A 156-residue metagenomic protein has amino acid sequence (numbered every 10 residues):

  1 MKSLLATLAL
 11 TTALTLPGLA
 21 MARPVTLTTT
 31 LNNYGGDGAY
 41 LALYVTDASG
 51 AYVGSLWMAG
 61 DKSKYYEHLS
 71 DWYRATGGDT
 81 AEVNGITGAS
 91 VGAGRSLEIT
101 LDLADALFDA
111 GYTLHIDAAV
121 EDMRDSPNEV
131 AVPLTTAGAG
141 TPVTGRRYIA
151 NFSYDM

Functional and structural regions predicted by a protein language model:
M1-L8: Bacterial N-terminal signal peptides that target proteins for export
T15-P17: N-terminal signal peptide c-region/cleavage motif recognized by signal peptidases
P24, G38-A42, G111-T113: Exposed beta-strand and adjacent loop surfaces of beta-rich binding modules that mediate intermolecular recognition
P24-G35: Short amphipathic, basic-aromatic surface patches that mediate peripheral association with negatively charged
N33-G36, D122-R124: Extended, low-complexity, turn-rich repeat/linker tracts enriched in Gly/Pro/Ser/Thr and Asp/Glu that occur
A42-T46, W57, H115-D117: Beta-strand signatures of extracellular beta-sandwich domains
A48-A110: Structured domain cores in non-transmembrane regions
L103, D109-M156: Glycine-rich, aromatic-bearing surface loops/beta-hairpins
